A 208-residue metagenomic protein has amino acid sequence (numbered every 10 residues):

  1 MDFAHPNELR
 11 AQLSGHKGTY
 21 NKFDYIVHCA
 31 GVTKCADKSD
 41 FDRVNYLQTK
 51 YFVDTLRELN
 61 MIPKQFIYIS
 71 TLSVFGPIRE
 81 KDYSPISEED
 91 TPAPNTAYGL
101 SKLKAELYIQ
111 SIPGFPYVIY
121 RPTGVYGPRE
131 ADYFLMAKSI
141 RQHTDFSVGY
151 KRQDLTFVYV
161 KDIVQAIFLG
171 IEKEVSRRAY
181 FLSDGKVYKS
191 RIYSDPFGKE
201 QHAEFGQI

Functional and structural regions predicted by a protein language model:
H5, Q48-F52, D90, K104-A105 (+1 more regions): Conserved cofactor-binding/catalytic machinery of classical short-chain dehydrogenase/reductase
P6-Y46, Y51, P77: NAD(P)H-binding glycine-rich loop region in Rossmannoid oxidoreductase-like domains and their noncatalytic homologs
Y51-A97: Conserved Rossmann-fold NAD(P)-dependent oxidoreductase catalytic core, especially the SDR/UDP-sugar
F75-G76, V118-L135: Flexible, glycine-rich beta-alpha linker
R79-G124, D145-G149: Catalytic helix-loop patch of NAD(P)-dependent Rossmann-fold dehydrogenases
L100, K104, E130-L135, G149-I171 (+1 more regions): Substrate-positioning beta->alpha
K173-I208: Mid/C-terminal beta-alpha module of Rossmann-like enzyme folds, strongest in SDR-family dehydrogenases/epimerases
